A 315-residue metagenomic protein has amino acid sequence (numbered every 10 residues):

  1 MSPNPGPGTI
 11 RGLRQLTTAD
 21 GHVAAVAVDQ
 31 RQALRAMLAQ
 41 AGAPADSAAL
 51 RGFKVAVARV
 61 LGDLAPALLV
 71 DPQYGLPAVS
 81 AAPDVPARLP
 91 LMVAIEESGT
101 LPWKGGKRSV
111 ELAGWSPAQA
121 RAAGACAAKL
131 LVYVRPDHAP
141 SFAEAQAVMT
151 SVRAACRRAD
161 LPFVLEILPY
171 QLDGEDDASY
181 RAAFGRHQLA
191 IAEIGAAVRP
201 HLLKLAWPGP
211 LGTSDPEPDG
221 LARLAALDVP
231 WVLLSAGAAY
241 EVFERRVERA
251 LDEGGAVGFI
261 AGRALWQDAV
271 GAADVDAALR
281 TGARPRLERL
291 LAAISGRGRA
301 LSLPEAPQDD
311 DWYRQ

Functional and structural regions predicted by a protein language model:
M1-C126, L131-D137, R199, V229-P230 (+3 more regions): Alpha/beta catalytic barrel-like cores
V26, E166, L203, G262: Conserved, mostly hydrophobic/aromatic
G52, A56, W115-A118, E144-R158 (+5 more regions): Alpha-helical scaffolding segments of alpha/beta enzyme cores, especially the outer helices of TIM-barrel or partial
A67-P72, K129-Y133, A139-S141, A183 (+2 more regions): Catalytic beta/alpha-barrel core
Y74-A82, R135-R157, P210-L224, Y240-F243: Active-site-adjacent beta->alpha loops and helix N-cap segments on the catalytic face of soluble alpha/beta enzymes
V79-P83, G174-G195, G212-L224, F243-E248: Distinct, well-ordered alpha-helical segments
R88-L91, A159-F163, A226-A239: Short beta-strand/loop segments at the ligand-binding rim of alpha/beta enzyme cores
V134-H138, A145-E193, A197: Conserved anion-binding
